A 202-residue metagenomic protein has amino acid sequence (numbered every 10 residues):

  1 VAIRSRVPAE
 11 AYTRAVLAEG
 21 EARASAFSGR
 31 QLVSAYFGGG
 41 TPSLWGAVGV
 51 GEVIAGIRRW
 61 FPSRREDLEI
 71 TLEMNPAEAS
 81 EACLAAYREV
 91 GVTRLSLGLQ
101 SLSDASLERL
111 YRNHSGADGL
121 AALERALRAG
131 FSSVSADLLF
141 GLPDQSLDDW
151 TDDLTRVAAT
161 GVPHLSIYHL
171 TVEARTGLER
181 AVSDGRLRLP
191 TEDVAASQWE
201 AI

Functional and structural regions predicted by a protein language model:
A2-A26, R30-I202: C-terminal scaffold of the Radical SAM
